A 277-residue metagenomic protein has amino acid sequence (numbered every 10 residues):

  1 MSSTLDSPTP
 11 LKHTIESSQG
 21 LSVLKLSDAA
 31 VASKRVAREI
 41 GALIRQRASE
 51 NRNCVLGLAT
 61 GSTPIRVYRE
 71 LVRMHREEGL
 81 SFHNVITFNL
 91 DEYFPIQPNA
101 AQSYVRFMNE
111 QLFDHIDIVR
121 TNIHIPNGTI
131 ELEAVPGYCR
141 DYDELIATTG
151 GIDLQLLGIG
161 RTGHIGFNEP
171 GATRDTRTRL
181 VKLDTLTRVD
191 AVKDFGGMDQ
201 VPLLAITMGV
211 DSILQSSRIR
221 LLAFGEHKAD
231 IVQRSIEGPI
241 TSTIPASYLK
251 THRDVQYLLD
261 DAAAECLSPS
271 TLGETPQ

Functional and structural regions predicted by a protein language model:
S2-P10, M208-D211, Q215-Q277: ATP/nucleoside-binding phosphotransfer catalytic cores, i.e., glycine-rich phosphate-binding loops
S2-V55: N-terminal glycine-/serine-/threonine-rich phosphate-binding loop
L5-G20, L80-L154: Ligand-binding beta-strand-loop-alpha-helix segment within the catalytic cores of soluble metabolic enzymes
A48-E77: Glycine-rich N-terminal segment of FAD-binding domains in flavoprotein oxidoreductases, spanning the beta-loop-helix
L58-T63, L157-R161, F224: Glycine-rich beta-strand-to-loop/alpha-helix junction loops that act as flexible
R69-S81, Y104-F107, P170-R179, G238: A glycine- and small-aliphatic-rich helix-loop capping segment at beta-alpha/alpha-beta transitions that lines
G150-T176: Glycine-rich phosphate-binding loop
G166-V210: Class I SAM-dependent methyltransferase SAM-binding "motif I" and its flanking Rossmann-like core
